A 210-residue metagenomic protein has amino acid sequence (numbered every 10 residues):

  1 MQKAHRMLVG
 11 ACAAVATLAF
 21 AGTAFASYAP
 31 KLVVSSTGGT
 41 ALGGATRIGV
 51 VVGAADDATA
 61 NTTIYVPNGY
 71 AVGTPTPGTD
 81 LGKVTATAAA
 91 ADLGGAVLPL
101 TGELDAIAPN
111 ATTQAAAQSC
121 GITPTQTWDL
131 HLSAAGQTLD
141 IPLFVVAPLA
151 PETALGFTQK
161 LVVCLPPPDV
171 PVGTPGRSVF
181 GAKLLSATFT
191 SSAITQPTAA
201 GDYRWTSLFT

Functional and structural regions predicted by a protein language model:
M1-C12: Bacterial N-terminal signal peptides that target proteins for export
A13-A14, A24: Cleavable N-terminal signal peptides
F25-T210: Ser/Thr/Pro/Gly-rich, low-complexity intrinsically disordered stalk/linker tracts of secreted and surface-exposed
